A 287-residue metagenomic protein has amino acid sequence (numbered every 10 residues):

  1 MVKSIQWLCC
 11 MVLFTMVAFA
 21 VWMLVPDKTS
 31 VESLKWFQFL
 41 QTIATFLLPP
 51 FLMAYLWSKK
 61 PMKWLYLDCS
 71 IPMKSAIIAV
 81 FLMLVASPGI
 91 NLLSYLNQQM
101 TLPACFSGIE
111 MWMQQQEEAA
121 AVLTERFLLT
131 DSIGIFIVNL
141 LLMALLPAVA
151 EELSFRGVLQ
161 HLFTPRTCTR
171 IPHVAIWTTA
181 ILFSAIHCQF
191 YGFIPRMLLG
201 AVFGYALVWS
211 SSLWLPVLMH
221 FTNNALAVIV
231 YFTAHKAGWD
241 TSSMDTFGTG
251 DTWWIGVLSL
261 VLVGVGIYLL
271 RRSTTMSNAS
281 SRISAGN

Functional and structural regions predicted by a protein language model:
C10-A18, I77-T101, V208-A225: Hydrophobic alpha-helical membrane-insertion segments
M11-V21, L47-L52, M83-A86, W253-S273: Hydrophobic core of alpha-helical transmembrane segments in multi-pass integral membrane proteins
F19-K59, M73-L84, A104-Q115: Alpha-helical transmembrane segments in multi-pass membrane proteins
M23, F221-N287: C-terminal membrane module of polytopic membrane proteins
L34, W64-L146: Juxtamembrane helix-loop-helix connectors linking adjacent transmembrane helices in multi-pass membrane enzymes
L47-S58, F136-F163, L262-T274: Transmembrane alpha-helical segments in integral membrane proteins
A150-T178, Y205-S212: Membrane-interface helix/loop boundary segments of multi-pass membrane proteins
W177-A185, G192-F247: Functionally important transmembrane alpha-helices
